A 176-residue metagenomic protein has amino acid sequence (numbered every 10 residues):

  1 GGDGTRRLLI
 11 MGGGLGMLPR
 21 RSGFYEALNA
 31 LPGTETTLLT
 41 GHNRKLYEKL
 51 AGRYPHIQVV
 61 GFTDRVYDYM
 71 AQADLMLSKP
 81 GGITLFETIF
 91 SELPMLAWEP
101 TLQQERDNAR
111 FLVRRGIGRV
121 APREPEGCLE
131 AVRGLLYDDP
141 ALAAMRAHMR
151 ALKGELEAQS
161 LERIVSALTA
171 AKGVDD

Functional and structural regions predicted by a protein language model:
G2-A73: Donor-nucleotide binding loops and adjacent catalytic segments primarily of GT-B fold Leloir glycosyltransferases
K45-E48, T84, Q103-A109: Short, glycine/polar-rich helix-capping loops at beta-to-alpha or helix-loop-helix junctions that flank or form
Y67, L85-S91, R110: Short alpha-helical segment that forms part of, or immediately flanks, the ligand-binding pocket in carbohydrate-active
A71-G81: Acidic donor-binding loop of glycosyltransferase active sites
A73-D74, E92-P94: A short alpha->beta transition loop at the rim of the catalytic pocket in nucleotide-sugar-dependent
L102-R133, S160: Change "using UDP/GDP/dTDP sugars" to "using nucleotide sugars
P125, R133-L152, A171-D175: Conserved donor-nucleotide binding/catalytic region of nucleotide-linked donor-dependent transferases
G154-D176: C-terminal alpha-helical cap of glycosyltransferases
